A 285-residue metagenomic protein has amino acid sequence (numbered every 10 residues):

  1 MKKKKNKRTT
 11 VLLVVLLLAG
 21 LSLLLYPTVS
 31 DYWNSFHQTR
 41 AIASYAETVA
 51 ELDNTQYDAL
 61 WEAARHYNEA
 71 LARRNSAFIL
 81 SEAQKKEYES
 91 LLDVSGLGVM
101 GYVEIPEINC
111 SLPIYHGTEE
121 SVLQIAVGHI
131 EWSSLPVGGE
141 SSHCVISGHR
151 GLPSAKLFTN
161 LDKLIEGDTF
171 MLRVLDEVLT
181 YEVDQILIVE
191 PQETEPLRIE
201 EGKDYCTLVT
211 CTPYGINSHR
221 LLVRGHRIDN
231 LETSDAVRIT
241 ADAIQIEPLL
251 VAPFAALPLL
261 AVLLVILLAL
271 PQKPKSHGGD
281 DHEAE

Functional and structural regions predicted by a protein language model:
M1-K3: Short, Lys/Arg-rich, polar N-terminal cytosolic tail immediately upstream of the first transmembrane signal-anchor
K5-P248: Solvent-exposed, non-transmembrane regions of membrane-associated and secreted proteins
R238-E285: C-terminal single-pass membrane-anchor helix
